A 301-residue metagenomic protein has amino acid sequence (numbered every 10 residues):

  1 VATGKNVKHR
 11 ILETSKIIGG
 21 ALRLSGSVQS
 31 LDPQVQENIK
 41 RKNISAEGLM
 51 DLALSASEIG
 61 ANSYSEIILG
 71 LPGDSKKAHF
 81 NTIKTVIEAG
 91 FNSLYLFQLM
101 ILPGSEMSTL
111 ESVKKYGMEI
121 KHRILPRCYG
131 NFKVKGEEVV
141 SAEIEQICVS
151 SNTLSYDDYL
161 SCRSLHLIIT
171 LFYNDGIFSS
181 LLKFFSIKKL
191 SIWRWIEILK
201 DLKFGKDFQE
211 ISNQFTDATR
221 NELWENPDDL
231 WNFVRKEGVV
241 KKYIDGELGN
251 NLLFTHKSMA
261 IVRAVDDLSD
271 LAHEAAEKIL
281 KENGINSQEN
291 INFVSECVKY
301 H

Functional and structural regions predicted by a protein language model:
V1-Y64, L69-L71: Conserved SAM/AdoMet-binding glycine-rich loop
R10-T14, P72-E88: Catalytic cores of alpha/beta
I18, S57-E58, A89-G90, Y95 (+1 more regions): Short, well-ordered loop/turn elements at secondary-structure boundaries
Q29, P33-K40, L69-K77, G90-Y156 (+1 more regions): Flexible glycine/acidic-rich beta-alpha junction loops that bind and position SAM and/or redox cofactors in anaerobic
S45-G48, A78, D158: An acidic site on a long C-lobe helix of protein kinase domains
M50-A53, S57, H79-I87, R163: Short, well-ordered alpha-helical packing segments
G60, G90-L94, Q98, I169-Y173: A generic secondary-structure signal for well-formed alpha-helical elements
Q146-H301: Radical SAM enzyme core and accessory elements
